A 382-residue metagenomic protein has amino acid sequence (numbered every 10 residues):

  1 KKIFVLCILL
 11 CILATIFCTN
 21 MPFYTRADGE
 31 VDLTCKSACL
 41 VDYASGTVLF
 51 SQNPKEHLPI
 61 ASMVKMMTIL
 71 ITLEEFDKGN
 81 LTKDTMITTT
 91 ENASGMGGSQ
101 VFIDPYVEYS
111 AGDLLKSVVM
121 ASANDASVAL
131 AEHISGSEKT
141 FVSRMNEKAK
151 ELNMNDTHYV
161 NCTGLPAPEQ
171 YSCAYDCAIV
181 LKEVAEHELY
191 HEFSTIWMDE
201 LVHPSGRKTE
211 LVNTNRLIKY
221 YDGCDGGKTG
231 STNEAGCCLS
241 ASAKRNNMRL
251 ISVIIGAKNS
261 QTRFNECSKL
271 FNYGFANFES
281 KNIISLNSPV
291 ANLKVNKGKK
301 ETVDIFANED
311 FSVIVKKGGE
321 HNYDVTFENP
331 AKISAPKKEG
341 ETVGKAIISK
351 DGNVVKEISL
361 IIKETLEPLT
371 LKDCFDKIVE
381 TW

Functional and structural regions predicted by a protein language model:
K1-K2, K65: A general lysine-centric signal
K2-T25: Sec-dependent N-terminal signal peptides of Gram-positive bacterial secreted proteins and lipoproteins
I12-L13, K65, N287: Generic low-polarity alpha-helical segments
L13-A14, D77, F278: Hydrophobic alpha-helical membrane context
T19-E188: Active-site-adjacent loops and short helices of periplasmic peptidoglycan-processing enzymes
M154-N155, P166-Y171, Y175-W382: Domain-terminus/edge residues, biased toward the C-terminal soluble/receptor-binding domains of extracytoplasmic
